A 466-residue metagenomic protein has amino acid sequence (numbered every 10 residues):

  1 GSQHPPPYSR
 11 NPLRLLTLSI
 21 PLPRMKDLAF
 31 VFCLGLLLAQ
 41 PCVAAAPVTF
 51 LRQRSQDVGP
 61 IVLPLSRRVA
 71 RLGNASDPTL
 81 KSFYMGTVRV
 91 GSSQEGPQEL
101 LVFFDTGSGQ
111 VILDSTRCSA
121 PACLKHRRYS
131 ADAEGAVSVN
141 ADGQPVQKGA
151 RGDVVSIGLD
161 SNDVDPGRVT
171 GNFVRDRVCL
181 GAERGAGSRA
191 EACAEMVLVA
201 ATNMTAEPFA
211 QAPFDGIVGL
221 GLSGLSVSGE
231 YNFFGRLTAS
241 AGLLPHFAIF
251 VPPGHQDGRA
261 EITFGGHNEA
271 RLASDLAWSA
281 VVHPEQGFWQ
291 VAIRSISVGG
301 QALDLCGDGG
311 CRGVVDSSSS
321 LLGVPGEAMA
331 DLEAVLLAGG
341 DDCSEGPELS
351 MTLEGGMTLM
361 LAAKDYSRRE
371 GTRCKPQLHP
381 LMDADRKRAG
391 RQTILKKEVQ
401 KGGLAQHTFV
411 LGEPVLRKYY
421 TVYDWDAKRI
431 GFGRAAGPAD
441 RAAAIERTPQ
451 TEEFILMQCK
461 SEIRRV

Functional and structural regions predicted by a protein language model:
D27-A44: Cleavable N-terminal signal peptides of Sec/SRP-targeted secreted and luminal proteins
A44-S55, S92-E95, F104, A182 (+5 more regions): Aspartic protease catalytic domain
A45-R71: Primarily auto-inhibitory N-terminal propeptides
T79-M196, A200-M204, V335, E345-M357: Signature of the N-terminal lobe/flap region of pepsin-like aspartyl proteases
T79-Q98, Q290-G310, I394-G403: A short acidic-Thr-Gly-centered motif at the start of a beta-strand
V88-V90, L100-D105, V111-L113, I217-V218 (+4 more regions): Short hydrophobic beta-strand that contains or immediately precedes a catalytic carboxylate
G107, C311-E345: Extracytoplasmic, non-cytosolic globular domains
D257-G310, A389-T393: Flexible, small-/acidic-enriched active-site or ligand-binding loops
